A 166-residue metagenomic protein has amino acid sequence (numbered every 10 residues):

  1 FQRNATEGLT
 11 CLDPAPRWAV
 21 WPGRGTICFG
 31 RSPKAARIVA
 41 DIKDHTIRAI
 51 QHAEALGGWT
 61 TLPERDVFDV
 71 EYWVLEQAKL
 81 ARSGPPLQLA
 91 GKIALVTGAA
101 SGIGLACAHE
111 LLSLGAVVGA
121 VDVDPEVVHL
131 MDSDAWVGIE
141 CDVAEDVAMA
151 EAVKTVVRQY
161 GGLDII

Functional and structural regions predicted by a protein language model:
F1-A94, A106: Glycine-rich flexible loops
R24, A94-V96, D142, V156: Conserved small-residue
Q88-G119: Canonical Rossmann dinucleotide-binding motif of NAD(H)/NADP(H)-dependent dehydrogenases/reductases, specifically
L114-L130: Conserved glycine-rich Rossmann-like NAD(P)H-binding loop of the short-chain dehydrogenase/reductase
V128, M149-V156: A conserved hydrophobic alpha-helix of the Rossmann-fold in NAD(P)-dependent oxidoreductases
C141-E151: The beta1-alpha1 cofactor-binding region of Rossmann-like NAD(H)/NADP(H)-dependent oxidoreductases
T155-I166: A glycine-rich helix->loop->beta "capping" turn within Rossmann-like NAD(P)(H)-dependent oxidoreductase domains
